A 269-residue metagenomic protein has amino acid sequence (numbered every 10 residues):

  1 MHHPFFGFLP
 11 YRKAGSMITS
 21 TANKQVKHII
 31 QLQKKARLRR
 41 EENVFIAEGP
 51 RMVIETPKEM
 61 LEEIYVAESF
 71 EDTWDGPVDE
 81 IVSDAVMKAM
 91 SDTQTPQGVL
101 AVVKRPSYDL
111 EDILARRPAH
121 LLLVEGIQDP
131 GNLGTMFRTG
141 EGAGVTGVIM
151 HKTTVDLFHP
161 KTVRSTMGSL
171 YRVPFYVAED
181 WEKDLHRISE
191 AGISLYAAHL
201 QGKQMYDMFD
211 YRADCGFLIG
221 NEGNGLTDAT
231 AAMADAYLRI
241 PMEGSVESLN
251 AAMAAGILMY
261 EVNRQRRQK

Functional and structural regions predicted by a protein language model:
F8-S69, T154-V155: Boundary-proximal intrinsically disordered activation/regulatory segments immediately upstream of a helical core
I18-S20, E80-S83, P174-D180: Short acidic-hydrophobic, aromatic-tinged amphipathic segments that line or gate anion-handling sites
P50, V66-D72, L200, G223-N224: Short, polar loop motifs at secondary-structure junctions
L61-E62, D75-V86, A213-D214, D235: Active-site regions of enzymes building and remodeling cell-envelope glycoconjugates
D79-V103: Glycine/small-residue-rich loop that forms an oxyanion/phosphate-binding "nest" at active or ligand-binding sites
I113-G202: RNA substrate-binding interface of SAM-dependent RNA methyltransferases
G142-A143, L157-L170, D228-K269: Structured adenosyl-cofactor binding patch, chiefly the S-adenosyl-L-methionine
Y196-V246: Active-site/ligand-binding-proximal alpha/beta "capping" segment
